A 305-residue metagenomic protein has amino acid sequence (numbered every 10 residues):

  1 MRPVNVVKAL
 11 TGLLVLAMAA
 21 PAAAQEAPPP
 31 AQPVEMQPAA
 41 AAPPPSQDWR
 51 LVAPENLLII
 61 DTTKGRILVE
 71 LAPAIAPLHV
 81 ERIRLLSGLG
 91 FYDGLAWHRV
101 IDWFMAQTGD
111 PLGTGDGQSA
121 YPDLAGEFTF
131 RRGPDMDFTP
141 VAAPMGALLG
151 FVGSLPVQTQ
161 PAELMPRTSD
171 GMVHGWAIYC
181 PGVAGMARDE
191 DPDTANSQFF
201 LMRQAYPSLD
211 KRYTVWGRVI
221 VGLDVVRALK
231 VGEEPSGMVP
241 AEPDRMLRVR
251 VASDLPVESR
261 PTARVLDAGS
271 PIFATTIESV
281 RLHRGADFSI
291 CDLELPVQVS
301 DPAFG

Functional and structural regions predicted by a protein language model:
M1-T11: Bacterial N-terminal signal peptides that target proteins for export
L13-L16: Short, linear, compositionally biased motifs with a strong N-terminal bias
A19-P21: N-terminal signal peptide c-region/cleavage motif recognized by signal peptidases
A24-G305: Cyclophilin-like peptidyl-prolyl cis-trans isomerases
